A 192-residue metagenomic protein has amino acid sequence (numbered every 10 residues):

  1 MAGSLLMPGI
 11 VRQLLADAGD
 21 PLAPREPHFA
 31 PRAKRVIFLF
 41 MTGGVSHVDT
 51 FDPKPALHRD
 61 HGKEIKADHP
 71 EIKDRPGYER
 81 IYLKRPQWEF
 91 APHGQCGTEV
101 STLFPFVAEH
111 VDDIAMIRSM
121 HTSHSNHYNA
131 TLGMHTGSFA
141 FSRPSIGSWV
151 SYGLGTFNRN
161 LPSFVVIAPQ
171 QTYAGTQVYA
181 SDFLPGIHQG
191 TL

Functional and structural regions predicted by a protein language model:
M1-L192: Ligand-binding pockets and gating/stacking loops
